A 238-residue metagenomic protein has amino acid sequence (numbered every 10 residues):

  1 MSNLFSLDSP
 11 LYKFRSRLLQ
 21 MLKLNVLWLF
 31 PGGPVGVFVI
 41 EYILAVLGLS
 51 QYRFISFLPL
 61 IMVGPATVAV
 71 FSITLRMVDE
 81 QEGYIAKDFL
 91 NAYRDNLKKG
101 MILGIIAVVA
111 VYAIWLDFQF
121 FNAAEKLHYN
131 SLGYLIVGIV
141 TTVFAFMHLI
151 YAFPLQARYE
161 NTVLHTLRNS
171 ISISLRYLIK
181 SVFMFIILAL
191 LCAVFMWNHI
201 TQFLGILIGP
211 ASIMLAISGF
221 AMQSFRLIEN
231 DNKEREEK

Functional and structural regions predicted by a protein language model:
M1-E125, N130-Y134, M147-Y151, L155-K238: Helix-coil boundary and N-terminal low-complexity module in membrane systems
G138-H148: Generic alpha-helical transmembrane segments
